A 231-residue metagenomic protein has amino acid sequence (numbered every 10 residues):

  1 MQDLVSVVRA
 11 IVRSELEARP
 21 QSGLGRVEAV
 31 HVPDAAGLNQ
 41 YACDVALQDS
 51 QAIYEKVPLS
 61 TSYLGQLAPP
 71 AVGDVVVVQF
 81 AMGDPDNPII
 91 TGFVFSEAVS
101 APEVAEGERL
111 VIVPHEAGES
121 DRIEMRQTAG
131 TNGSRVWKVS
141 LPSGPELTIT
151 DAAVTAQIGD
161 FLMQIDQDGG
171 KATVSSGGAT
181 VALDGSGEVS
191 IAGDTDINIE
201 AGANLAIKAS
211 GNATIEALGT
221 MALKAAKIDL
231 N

Functional and structural regions predicted by a protein language model:
M1-G193: Hydrophobic packing positions characteristic of elongated beta-solenoid/beta-helix-type spike/fiber shafts
V32, E188, D196, N204 (+2 more regions): Short, glycine-/Ser/Thr-/acidic-enriched flexible segments
N212, A217-N231: Proline-poor, low-complexity alpha-helical tail modules
